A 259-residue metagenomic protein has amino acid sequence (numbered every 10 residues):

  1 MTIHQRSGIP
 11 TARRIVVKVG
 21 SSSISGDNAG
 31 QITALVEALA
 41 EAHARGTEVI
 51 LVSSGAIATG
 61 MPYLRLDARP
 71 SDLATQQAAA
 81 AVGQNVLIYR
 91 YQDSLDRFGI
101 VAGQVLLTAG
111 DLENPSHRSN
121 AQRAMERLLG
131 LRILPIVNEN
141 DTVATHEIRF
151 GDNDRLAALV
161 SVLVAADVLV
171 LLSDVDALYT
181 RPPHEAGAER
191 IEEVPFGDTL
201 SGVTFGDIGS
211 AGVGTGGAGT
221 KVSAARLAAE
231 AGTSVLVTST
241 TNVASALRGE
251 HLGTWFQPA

Functional and structural regions predicted by a protein language model:
M1-R69, L73-A259: C-terminal catalytic "cap/lid" subdomain
